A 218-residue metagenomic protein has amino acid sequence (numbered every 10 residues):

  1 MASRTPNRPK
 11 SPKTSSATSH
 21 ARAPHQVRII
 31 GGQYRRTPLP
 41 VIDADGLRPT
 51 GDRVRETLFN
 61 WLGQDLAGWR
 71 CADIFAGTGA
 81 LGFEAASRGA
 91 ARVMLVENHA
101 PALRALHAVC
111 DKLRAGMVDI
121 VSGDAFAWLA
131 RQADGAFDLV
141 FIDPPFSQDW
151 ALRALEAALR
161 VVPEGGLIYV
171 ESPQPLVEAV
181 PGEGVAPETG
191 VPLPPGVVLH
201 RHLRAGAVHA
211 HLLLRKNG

Functional and structural regions predicted by a protein language model:
M1-G218: Class I S-adenosyl-L-methionine-dependent methyltransferase catalytic core
